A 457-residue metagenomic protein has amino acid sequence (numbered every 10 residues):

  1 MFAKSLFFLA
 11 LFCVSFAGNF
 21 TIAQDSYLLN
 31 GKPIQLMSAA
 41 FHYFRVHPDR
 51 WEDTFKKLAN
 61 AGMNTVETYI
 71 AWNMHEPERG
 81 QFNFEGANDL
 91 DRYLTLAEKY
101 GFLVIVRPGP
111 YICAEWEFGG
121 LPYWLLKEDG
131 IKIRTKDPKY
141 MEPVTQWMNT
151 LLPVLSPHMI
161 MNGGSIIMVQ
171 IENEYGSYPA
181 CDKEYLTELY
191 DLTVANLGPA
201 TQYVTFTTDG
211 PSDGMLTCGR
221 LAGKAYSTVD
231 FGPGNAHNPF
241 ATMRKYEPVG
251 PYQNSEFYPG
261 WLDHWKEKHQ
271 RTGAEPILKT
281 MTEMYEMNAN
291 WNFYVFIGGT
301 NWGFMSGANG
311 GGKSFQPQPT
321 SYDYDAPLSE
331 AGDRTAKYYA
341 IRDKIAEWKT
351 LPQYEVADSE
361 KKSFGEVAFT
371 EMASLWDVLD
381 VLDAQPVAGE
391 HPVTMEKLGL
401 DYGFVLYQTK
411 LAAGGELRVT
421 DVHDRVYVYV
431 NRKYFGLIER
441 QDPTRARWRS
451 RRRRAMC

Functional and structural regions predicted by a protein language model:
F2-L9, C13-T65, T95, G101: N-terminal carbohydrate-binding accessory modules
W51-G119, Y123-L125, Y190-G198, Y203: Aromatic-lined substrate-binding rim segments of carbohydrate-active enzymes
G80-N88, E98-K99, G109-T135, L186-Y190 (+3 more regions): Aromatic- and acidic-residue-enriched segments that line the glycan-binding/catalytic groove of carbohydrate-active
G86-V106, E128-I166: An active-site-proximal structural segment forming one wall of the substrate-binding cleft that immediately precedes
T95-E98, F102, A195-N196, D230-S329 (+1 more regions): Catalytic-core region of carbohydrate-active enzymes that cleave or remodel glycosidic bonds
K139-K224: Active-site neighborhood of glycoside hydrolase catalytic domains
T320, Y429-C457: Beta-strand-rich ligand-recognition modules
G415-R432, C457: Aromatic-lined ligand-binding clefts that engage carbohydrates, nucleic acids, or primary amines
